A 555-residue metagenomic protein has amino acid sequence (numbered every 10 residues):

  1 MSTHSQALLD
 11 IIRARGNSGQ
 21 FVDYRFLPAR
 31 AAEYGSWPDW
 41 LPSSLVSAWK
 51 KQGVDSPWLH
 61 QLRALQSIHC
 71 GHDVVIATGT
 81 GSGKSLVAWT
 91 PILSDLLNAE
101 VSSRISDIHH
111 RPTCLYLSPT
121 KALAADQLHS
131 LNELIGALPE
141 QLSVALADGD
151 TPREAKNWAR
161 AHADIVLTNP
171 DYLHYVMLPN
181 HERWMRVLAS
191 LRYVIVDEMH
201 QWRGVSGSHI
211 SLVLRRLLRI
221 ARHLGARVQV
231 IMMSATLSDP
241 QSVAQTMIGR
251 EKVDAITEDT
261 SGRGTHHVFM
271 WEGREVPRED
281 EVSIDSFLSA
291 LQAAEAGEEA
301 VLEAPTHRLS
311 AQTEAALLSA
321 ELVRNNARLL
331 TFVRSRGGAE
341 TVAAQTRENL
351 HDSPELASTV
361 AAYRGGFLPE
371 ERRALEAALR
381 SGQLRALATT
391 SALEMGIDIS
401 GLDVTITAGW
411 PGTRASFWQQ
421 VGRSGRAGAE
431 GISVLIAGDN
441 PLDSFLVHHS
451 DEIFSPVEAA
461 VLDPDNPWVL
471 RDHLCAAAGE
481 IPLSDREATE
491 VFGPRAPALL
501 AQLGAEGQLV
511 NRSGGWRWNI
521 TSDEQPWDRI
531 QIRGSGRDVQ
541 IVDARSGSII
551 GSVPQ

Functional and structural regions predicted by a protein language model:
S2-R15: Short linear clamp-binding motif
I12-Q52, S56-L59, R63, H69-V75 (+4 more regions): Helicase motor core with emphasis on the C-terminal RecA-like subdomain
V539, R545-Q555: Beta-strand/loop-dominated core regions that host nucleotide or nucleotide-derived cofactor-binding catalytic loops
